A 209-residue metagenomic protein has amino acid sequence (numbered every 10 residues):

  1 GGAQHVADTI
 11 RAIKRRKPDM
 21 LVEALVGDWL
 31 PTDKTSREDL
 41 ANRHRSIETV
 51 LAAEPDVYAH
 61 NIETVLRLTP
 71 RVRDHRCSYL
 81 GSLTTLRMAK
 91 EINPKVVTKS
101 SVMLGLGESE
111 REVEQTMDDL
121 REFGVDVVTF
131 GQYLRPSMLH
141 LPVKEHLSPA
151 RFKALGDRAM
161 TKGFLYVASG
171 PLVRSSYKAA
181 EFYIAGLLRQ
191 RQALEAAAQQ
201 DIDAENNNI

Functional and structural regions predicted by a protein language model:
G1-T9: Conserved nucleotide-cofactor-binding alpha/beta core module
D8-D19, K34-N42, L51-A53, C77-I209: Auxiliary Fe-S-binding modules of radical SAM enzymes
E23-A24: Basic, low-complexity intrinsically disordered segments
G27-W29, I62-V65, Q132-Y133, L172: Short, ordered loop/turn segments at secondary-structure junctions
W29, R67-R71, V102-M103, S137-L139: Active-site-proximal beta-alpha loop/turn segments in soluble metabolic enzymes
R45-S46: Short acidic active-site motifs
V50-A53, Y58-Y79: Acidic/histidine-rich catalytic cores of soluble enzymes
